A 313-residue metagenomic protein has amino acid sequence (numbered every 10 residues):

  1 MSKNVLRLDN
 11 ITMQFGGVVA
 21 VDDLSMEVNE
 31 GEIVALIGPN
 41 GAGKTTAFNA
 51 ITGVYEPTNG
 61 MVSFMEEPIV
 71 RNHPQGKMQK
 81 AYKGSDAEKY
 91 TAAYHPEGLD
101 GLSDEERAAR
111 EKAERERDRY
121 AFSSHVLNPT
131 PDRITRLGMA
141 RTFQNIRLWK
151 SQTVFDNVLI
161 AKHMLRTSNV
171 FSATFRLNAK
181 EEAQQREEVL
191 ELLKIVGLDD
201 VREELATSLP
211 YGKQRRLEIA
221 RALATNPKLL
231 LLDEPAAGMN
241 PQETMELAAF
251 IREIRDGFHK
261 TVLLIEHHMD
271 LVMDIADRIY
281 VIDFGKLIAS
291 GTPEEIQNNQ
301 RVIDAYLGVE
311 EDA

Functional and structural regions predicted by a protein language model:
S2-A313: Glycine-rich phosphate-binding loops of nucleotide-dependent enzymes
